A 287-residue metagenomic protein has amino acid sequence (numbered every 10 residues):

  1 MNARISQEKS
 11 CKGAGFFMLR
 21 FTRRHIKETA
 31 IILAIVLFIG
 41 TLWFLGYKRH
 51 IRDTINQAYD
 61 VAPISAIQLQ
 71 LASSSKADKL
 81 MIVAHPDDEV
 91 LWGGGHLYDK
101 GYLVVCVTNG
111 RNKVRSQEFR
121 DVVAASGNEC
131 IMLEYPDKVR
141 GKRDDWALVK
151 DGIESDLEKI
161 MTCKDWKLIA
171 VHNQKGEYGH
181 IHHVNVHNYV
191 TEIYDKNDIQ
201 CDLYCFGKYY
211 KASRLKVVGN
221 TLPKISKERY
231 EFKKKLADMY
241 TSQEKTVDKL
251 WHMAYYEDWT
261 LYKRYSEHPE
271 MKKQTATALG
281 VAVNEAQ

Functional and structural regions predicted by a protein language model:
I5-F17: Positively charged N-terminal leader segments that act as targeting/secretion signals
L19, R24-E28, I32, G40-K164 (+1 more regions): Active-site rim/loop-helix segments in enzyme catalytic domains that contact anionic ligands
G40, I199-Q287: The feature marks non-catalytic terminal segments
H85-P86, H172, H180-H183, Y240: Histidine-centered active-site/metal-ligand motif
D88-W92, R111-V114, Q174-H180, K211-S213: Active-site environment of divalent metal-dependent phosphoester hydrolases
K113, A147, D151, I181-V184 (+1 more regions): Soluble non-cytosolic domains of exported or imported proteins
D165-K175: Proline-aspartate-enriched helix->loop->beta-strand connector
Y178-Y194: Short Gly/Thr/Asp-enriched flexible loops that form oxyanion-binding sites at enzyme active sites
